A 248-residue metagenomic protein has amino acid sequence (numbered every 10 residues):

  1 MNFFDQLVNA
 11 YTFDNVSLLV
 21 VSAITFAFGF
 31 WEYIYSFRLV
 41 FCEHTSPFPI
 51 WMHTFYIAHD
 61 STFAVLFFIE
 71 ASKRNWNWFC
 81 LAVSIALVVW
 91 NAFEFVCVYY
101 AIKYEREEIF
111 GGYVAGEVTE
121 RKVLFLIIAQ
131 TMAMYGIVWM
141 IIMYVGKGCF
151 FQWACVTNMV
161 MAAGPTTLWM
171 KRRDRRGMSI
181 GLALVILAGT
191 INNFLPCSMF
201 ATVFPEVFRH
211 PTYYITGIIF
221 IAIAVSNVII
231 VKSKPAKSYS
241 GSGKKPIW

Functional and structural regions predicted by a protein language model:
M1-W248: Alpha-helical membrane-protein topology signature
